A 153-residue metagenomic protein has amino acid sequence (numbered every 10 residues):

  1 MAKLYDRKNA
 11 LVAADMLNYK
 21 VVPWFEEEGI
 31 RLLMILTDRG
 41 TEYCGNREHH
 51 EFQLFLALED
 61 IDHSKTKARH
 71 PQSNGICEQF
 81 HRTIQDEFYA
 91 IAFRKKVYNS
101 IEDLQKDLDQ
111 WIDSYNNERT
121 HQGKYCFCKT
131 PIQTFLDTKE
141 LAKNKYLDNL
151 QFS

Functional and structural regions predicted by a protein language model:
M1-K3, S64-T66, A90-A92: Short small-residue beta-strand/loop micro-motif enriched in glycine and branched aliphatics
A2-E28: Active-site beta-loop-alpha junctions of metal-dependent nucleic acid enzymes, especially the RNase H-like/DDE
R7, R39, N117: Residues immediately flanking
L17, E26-N46, C128-T130: Acidic/histidine-rich, metal-coordinating catalytic segments
P23, L54, L58, D113: Surface-exposed charge patches
L32, D62-H63: Hydrophobic beta-strand scaffold residues
T37-R39, Y43, H49-L56, H63-E87 (+2 more regions): RNase H-like two-metal-ion nuclease catalytic core shared by retroviral integrases and related mobile-element nucleases
E59-I61, T83-S153: C-terminal domain-tail junction helix/linker
